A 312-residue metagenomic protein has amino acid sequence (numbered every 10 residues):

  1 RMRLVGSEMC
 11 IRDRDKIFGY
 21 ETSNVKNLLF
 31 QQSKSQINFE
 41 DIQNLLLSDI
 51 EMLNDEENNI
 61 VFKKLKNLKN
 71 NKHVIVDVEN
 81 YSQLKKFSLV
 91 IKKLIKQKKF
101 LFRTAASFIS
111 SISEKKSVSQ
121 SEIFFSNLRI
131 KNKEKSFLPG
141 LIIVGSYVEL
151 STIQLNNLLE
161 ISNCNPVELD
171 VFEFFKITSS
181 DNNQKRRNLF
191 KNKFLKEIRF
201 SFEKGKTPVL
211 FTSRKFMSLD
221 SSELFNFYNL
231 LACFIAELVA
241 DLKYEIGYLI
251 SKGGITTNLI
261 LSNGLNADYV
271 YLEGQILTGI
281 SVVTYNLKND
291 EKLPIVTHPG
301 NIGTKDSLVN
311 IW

Functional and structural regions predicted by a protein language model:
R1-G6, C10-I11: Single conserved hydrophobic/aromatic residue that forms the stacking wall/gate of nucleotide- or nucleobase-binding
M9-C10, S82-L84: Active-site loops and adjacent core secondary-structure elements that bind or stabilize anionic groups
K16-N54, Q184-G205, L224-F225: Ligand-binding beta-strand-loop-alpha-helix segment within the catalytic cores of soluble metabolic enzymes
I37-L46, V74-V78, L101-A105, S110 (+5 more regions): General beta-strand structural signal in soluble alpha/beta enzymes
L89, K93, I109-S110, Q120 (+2 more regions): Catalytic cores of soluble, metal-dependent hydrolases
T104-F137, E273-V296: Short, flexible loop segments at boundaries between secondary-structure elements
F125-F227, L231-C233: A glycine- and small/hydrophobic-rich beta-loop-beta segment that serves as a flexible "lid/hinge" or phosphate-binding
I246-G247, K252-G303, S307: Conserved, well-ordered active-site substructure
